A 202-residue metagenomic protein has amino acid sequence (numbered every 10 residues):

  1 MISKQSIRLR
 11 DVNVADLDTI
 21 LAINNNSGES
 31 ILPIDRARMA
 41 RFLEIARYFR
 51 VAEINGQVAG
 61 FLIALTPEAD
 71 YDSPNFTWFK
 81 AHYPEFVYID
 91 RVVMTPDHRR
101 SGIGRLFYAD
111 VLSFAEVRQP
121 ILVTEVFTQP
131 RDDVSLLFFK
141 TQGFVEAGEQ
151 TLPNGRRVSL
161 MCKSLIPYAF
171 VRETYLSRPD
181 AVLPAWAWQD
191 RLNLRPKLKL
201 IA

Functional and structural regions predicted by a protein language model:
K4-I20: A short beta-loop-alpha structural element at the N-terminal edge of CoA-dependent acyl/N-acetyltransferase catalytic
E29-N55: Active-site rim helix/loop that mediates acceptor-substrate recognition in acyltransferases
R41-V51, G60-D70, Y88: A short helix-loop-beta-strand connector motif used in the catalytic cores of GNAT acetyltransferases and, in some
I63-R91, P153: Conserved acyl-donor/pantetheine-binding loop and adjacent beta-alpha core of acyl/acetyltransferases and related
D90-R100, F127-Q129: A short, internal acetyl-CoA/4′-phosphopantetheine-binding micro-motif in the GNAT/acyltransferase core
M94, R100-S113, L137, T141: Conserved acetyl-CoA-binding loop-helix of GNAT-fold acetyltransferases
A115-T128: Conserved GNAT acetyl-CoA-binding A-motif
Q129-G148: Conserved active-site alpha-helix within GNAT-family acetyltransferase domains
